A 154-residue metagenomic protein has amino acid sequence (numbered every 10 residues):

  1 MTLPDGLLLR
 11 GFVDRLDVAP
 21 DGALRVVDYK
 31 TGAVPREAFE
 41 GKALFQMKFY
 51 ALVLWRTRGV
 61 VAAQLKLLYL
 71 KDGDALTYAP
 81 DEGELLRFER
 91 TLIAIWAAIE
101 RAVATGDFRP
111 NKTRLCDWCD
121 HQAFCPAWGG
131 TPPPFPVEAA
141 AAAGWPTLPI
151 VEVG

Functional and structural regions predicted by a protein language model:
M1-G154: RecB-family 4Fe-4S metal-dependent nuclease core
